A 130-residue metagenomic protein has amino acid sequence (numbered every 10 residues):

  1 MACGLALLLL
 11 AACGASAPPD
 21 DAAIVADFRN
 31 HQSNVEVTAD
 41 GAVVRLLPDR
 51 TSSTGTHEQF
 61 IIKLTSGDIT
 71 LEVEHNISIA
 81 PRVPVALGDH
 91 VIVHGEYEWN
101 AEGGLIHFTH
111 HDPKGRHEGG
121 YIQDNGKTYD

Functional and structural regions predicted by a protein language model:
A2-A11: Bacterial N-terminal signal peptides
C13-D130: OB-fold and OB-like single-stranded nucleic-acid-recognition modules and their adjacent interaction interfaces
